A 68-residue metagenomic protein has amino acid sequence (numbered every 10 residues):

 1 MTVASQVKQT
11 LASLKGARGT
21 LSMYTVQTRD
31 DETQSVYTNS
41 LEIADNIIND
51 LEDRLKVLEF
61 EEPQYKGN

Functional and structural regions predicted by a protein language model:
M1-T25: N-terminal acidic leader/helix
K8, D31-E42: Short, charged, amphipathic alpha-helical segments
S13-A17, S40, I47: Hydrophobic/aromatic residues within well-ordered alpha-helical segments
L21, R29-E32, A44, I48: Generic helix-packing signal
L21-R29, L55, E62: Secondary-structure edge/capping motif, primarily at the C-terminal ends of alpha-helices and the immediately following
E32-S35, F60-N68: Long amphipathic alpha-helical coiled-coil segments
A44-L58: Amphipathic alpha-helical coiled-coil segments
